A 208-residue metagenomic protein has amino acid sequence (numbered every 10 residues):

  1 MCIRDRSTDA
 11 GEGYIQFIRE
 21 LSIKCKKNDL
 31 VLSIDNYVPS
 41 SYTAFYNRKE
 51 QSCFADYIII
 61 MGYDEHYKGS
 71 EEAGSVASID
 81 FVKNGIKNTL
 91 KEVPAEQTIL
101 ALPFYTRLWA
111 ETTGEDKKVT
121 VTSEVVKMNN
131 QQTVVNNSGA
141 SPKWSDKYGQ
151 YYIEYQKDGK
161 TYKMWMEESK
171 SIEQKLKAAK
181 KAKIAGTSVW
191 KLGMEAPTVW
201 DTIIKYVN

Functional and structural regions predicted by a protein language model:
M1-I3: Short, small-residue-biased leader/transition segments that mark boundaries at the very start of proteins
D5-G11, S70-V76, T161-W165, V189: Second-shell loop/turn segments in exported
R6-D9, P39, M194-E195: Glycine-/small-residue-rich active-site loops that bind phosphorylated ligands and cofactors
D9-Q16, N28, Y148-G149, A196-N208: Short acidic, glycine/proline-enriched helix-loop-strand junctions
A10-V134: Substrate-binding surface in catalytic domains of secreted glycosidases
S40-R48, E167-K180: Short, acidic/polar
F104-K175, V207: Glycan-binding loop/region signatures in secreted carbohydrate-active enzymes
S171-N208: Acidic/aromatic/glycine-rich contiguous surface patches that form carbohydrate-binding/processing clefts and analogous
